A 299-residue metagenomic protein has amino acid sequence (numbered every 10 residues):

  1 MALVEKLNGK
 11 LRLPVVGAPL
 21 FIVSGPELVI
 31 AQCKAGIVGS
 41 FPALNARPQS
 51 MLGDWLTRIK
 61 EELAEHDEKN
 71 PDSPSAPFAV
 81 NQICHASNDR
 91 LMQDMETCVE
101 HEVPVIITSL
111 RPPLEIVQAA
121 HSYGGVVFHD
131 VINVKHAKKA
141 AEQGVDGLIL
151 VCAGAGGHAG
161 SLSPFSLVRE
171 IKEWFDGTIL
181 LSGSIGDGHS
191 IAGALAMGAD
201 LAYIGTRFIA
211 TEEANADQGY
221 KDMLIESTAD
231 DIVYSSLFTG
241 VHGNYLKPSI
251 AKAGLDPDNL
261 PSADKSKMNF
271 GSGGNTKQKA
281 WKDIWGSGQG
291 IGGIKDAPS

Functional and structural regions predicted by a protein language model:
M1-T178: Active-site entrance/lid segments in N-terminal catalytic domains of soluble metabolic enzymes
P19, P26, I37, G157-S161 (+5 more regions): Gly/Ser/Thr-rich helix-start
S166-L180, G186-P298: Conserved active-site-proximal phosphate/metal-binding subdomains
